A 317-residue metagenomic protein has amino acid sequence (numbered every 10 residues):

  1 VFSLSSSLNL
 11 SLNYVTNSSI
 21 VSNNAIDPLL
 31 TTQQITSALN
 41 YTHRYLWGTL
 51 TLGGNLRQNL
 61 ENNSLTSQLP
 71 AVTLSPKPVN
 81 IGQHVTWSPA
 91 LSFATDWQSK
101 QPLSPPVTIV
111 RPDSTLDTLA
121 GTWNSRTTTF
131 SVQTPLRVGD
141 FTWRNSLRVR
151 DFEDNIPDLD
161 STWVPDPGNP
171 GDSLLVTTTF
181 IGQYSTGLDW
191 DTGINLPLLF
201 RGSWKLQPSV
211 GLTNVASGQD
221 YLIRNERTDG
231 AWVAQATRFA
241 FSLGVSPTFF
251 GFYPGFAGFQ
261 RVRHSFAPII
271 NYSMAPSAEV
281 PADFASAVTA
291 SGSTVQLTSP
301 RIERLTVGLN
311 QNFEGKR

Functional and structural regions predicted by a protein language model:
V1-R317: Outer-membrane beta-barrel proteins and related beta-barrel translocases across Gram-negative bacteria
